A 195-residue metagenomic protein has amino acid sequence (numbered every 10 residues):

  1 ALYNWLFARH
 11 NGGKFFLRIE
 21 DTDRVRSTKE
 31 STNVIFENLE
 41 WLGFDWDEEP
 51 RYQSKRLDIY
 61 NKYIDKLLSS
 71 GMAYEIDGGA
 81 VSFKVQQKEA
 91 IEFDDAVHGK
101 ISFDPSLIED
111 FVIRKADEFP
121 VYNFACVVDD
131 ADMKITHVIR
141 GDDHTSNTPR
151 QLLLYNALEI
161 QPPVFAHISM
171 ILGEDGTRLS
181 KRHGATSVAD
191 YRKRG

Functional and structural regions predicted by a protein language model:
A1-F83, P105-S106, F119, S146-I160: N-terminal Rossmann-like or analogous alpha/beta NTP/dinucleotide-binding catalytic cores that position adenine
Q53, S69-R192: Active-site cores that bind ATP or allylic diphosphates and position pyrophosphate for catalysis
